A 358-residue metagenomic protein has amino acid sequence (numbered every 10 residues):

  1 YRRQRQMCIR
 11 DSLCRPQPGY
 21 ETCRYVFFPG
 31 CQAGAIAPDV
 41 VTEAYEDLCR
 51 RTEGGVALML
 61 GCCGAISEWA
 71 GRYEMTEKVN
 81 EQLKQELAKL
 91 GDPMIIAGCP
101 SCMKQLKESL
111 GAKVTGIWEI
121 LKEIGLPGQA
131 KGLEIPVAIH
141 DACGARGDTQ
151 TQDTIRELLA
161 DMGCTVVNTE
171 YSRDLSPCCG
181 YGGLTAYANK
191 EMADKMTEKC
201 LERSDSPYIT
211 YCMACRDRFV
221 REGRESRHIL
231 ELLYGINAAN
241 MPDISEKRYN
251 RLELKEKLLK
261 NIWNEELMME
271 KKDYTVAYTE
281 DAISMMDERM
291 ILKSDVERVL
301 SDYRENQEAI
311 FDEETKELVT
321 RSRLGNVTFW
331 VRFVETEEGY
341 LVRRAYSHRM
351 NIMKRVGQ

Functional and structural regions predicted by a protein language model:
Y1-I9: Single conserved hydrophobic/aromatic residue that forms the stacking wall/gate of nucleotide- or nucleobase-binding
C8, V26, A138, L341: Conserved beta-strand segments that form the floor/walls of ligand-binding pockets within enzyme and binding domains
D11-Y20: Active-site and ligand/interface coordination hotspots across diverse enzymes and nucleic-acid-associated assemblies
Y20-F28, K131-V137: A short, charged/proline- and glycine-enriched loop that marks the coil->beta-strand transition at the N-terminal
Q32-W118, G144-L159, G163-L258: Cofactor-cradling patches in redox/metallo enzymes
V114-A138: A conserved helix-loop-strand patch within extracytoplasmic ligand-binding domains of the periplasmic binding
L133-G144, G182, T279-A282: Short, flexible active-site loops
D243, K247-Q358: Ribonuclease/tRNase effector modules and their secretory precursors
